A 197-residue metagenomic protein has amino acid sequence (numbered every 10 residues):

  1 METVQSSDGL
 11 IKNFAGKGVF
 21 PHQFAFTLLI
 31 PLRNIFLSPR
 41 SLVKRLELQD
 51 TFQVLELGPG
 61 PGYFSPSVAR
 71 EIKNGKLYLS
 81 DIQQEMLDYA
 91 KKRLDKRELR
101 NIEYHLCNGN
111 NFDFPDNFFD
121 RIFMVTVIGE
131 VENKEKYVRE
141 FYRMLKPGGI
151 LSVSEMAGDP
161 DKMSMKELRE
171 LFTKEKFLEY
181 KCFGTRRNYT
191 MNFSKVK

Functional and structural regions predicted by a protein language model:
M1-F24: N-terminal, positively charged/glycine-rich alpha-helical extensions of SAM-dependent methyltransferases
R33-F52: Conserved alpha-helix/loop element of class I SAM-dependent methyltransferases that forms part of the SAM/SAH-binding
L55-N111: Class I SAM-dependent methyltransferase SAM/SAH-binding core
N110-I122: A short acidic, Gly/Pro-enriched loop at the edge of an enzyme's catalytic core that lines a small-molecule cofactor
D120-E132: A short SAM/SAH-binding and catalytic strip from SAM-dependent methyltransferases
E135-P147: A short glycine-rich, Lys/Arg-flanked "PGG" loop and its adjoining helix->strand segment in the class I
G148-E155: Conserved beta-strand signature within the Rossmann-like core of class I S-adenosyl-L-methionine
E175-K176, G184-K197: Core SAM-dependent methyltransferase catalytic element
